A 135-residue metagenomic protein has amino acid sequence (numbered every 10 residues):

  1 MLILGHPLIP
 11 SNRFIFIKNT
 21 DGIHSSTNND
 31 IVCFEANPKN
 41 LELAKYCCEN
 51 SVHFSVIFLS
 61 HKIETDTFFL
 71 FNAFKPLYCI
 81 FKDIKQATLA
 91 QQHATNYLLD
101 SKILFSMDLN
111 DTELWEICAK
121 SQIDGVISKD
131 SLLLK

Functional and structural regions predicted by a protein language model:
M1-P38, S55-K135: C-terminal active-site rim and adjoining tail of enzyme catalytic domains
K45-C48: Residue-level detector of alpha-helical secondary structure
V52: Short phosphate-binding/catalytic loops that engage adenosine nucleotides
